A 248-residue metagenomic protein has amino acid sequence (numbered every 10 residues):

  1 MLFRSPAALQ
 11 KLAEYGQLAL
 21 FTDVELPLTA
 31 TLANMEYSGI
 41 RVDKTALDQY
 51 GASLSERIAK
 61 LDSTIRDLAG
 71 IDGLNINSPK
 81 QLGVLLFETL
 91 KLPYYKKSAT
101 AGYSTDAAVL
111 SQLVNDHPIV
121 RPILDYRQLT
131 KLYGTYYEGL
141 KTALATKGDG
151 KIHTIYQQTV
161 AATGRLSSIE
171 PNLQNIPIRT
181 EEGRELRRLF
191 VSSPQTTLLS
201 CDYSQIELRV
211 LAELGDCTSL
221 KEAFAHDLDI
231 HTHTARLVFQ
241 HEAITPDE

Functional and structural regions predicted by a protein language model:
M1-E181, Q195-T197, S204-E207, C217 (+1 more regions): Conserved "right-hand" nucleotidyltransferase catalytic core of DNA-directed polymerases
D23, S53, A223-I230: A generic short alpha-helical patch detector that favors 3-5-residue windows in or near N-terminal regions
I76, C201, A223-A225: Conserved, non-catalytic sequence blocks in retroelement Pol enzymes and Pol-derived host proteins
R184, L208-R209, T232-H233: Feature representing long, continuous alpha-helical segments
V191: Substrate/ligand-engaging "lid" and interaction regions
L211, L220-A223: Signal/transit-peptide handling
L214: A small-molecule sensor/coupling module
H226, I230-E248: Generic long, charged, amphipathic alpha-helical segments
